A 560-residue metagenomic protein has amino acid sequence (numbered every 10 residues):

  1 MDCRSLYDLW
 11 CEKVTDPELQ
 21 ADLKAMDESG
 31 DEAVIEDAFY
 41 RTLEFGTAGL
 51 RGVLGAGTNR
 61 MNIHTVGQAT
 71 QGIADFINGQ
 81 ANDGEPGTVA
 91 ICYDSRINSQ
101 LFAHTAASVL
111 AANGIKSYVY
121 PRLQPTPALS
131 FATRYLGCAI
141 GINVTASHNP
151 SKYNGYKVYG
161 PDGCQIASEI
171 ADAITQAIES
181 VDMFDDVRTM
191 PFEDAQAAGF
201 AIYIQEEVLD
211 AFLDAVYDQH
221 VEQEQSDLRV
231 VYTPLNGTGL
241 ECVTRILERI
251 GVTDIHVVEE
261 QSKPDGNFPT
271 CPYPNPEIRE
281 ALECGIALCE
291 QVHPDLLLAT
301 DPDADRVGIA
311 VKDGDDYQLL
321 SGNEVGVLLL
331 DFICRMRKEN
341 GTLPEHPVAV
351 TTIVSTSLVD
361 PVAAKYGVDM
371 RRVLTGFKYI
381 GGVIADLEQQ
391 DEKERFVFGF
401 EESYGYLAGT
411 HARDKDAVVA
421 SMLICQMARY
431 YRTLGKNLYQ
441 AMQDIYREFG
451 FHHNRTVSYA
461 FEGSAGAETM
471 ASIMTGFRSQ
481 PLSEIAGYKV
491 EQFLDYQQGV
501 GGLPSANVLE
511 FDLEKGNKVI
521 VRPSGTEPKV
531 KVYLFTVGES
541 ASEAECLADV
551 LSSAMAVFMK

Functional and structural regions predicted by a protein language model:
Y7-A106, A198-L228, T238: An N-terminal, well-structured beta->alpha segment
V14, E18, V34-F39, L43 (+2 more regions): Gly/Ser/Thr-enriched, mixed-charge loops and adjacent short helices that form phosphate/oxyanion-binding elements
F39-N59, A146-N149, P234-I246, P302 (+3 more regions): Conserved phosphate/anionic-ligand binding catalytic regions in large, soluble enzymes, centered on
A90-Y153, R249-I309: N-terminal small/polar loop signature for handling phosphorylated ligands or for N-terminal nucleophile
Q100-T105, S130-R134, K152-V158, E179 (+8 more regions): Short acidic, glycine/serine/threonine-rich loops at helix termini
P161-C164, Q176, D182, A287-T351 (+1 more regions): Replace "Mg2+/Mn2+-dependent" with "divalent metal-dependent
E290, P294-L296, D316, M336-R522 (+3 more regions): Phosphate-binding and adjacent anionic-ligand microenvironments
